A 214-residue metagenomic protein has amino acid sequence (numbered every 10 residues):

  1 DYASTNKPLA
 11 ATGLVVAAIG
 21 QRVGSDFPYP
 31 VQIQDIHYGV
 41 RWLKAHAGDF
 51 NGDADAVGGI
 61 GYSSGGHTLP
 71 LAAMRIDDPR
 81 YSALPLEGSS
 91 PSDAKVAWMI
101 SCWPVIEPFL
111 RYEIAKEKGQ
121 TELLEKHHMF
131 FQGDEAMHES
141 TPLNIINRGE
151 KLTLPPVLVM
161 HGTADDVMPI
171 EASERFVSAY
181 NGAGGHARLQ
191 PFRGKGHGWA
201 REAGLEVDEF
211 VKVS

Functional and structural regions predicted by a protein language model:
D1-A18: Short amphipathic alpha-helix adjacent to the substrate-entry channel of hydrolases
Y38-A115: Primarily recognizes the serine-hydrolase "nucleophile elbow" in alpha/beta-hydrolase and SGNH/GDSL folds
D93-I145: The alpha/beta-hydrolase serine catalytic core
V105, T163-D166, G194-G196: Acidic beta-to-alpha connecting loop that harbors the catalytic carboxylate
T153, L158-H161, D165: Short beta-strand/loop motif that positions the catalytic acidic residue of the alpha/beta-hydrolase fold
D166-R175: Conserved alpha/beta-hydrolase "acid-adjacent" motif
N181-G198: Catalytic histidine neighborhood in serine/cysteine hydrolases with alpha/beta-hydrolase-type architecture
K195-D208: Catalytic histidine-centered segment of alpha/beta-hydrolase-like enzymes
